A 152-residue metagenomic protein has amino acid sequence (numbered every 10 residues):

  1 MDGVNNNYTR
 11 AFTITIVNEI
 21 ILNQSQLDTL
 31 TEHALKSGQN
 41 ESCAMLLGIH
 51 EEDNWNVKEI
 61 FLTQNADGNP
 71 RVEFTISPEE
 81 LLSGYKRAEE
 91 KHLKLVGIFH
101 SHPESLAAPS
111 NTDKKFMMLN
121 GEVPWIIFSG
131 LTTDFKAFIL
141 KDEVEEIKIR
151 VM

Functional and structural regions predicted by a protein language model:
T9-L95, E104-M152: Conserved beta-strand-loop surface patch within small alpha/beta domains used for substrate/adaptor or ligand engagement
S101: Short, well-ordered beta-to-alpha junction loops that form the rim of enzyme active sites and present histidine/acidic
